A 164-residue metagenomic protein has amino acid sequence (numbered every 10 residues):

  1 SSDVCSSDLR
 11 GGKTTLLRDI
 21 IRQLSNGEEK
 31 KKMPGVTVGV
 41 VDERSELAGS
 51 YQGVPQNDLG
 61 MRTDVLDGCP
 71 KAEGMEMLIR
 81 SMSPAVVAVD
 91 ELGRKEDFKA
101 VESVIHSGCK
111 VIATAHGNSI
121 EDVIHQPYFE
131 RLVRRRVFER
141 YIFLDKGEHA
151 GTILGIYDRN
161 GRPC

Functional and structural regions predicted by a protein language model:
S1-S6: Short, small-residue-biased leader/transition segments that mark boundaries at the very start of proteins
D8-R10: The conserved Walker
K13: Conserved lysine of the Walker
L16, I20: Hydrophobic positions on the alpha1 helix immediately C-terminal to the Walker A/P-loop
I21, M75-E76, F98-E102: Generic hydrophobic/aromatic pocket-lining and core-packing "Φ" positions
S25-L78: P-loop NTPase switch/communication element
M82-I142, K146: Conserved P-loop NTPase nucleotide-binding/switch module
E139-C164: Conserved P-loop NTPase
